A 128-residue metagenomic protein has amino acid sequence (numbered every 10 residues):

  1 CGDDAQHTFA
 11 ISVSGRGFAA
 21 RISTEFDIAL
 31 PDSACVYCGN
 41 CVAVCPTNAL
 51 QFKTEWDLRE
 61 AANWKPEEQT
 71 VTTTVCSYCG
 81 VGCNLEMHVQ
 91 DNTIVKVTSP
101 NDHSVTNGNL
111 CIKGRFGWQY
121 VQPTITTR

Functional and structural regions predicted by a protein language model:
C1-R128: N-terminal export/assembly segments and adjacent metallocofactor-ligating motifs of anaerobic energy-metabolism
